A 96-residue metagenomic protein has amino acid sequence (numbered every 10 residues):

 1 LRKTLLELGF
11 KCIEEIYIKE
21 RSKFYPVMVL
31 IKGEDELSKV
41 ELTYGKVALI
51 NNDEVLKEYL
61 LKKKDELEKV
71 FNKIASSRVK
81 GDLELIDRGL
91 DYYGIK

Functional and structural regions predicted by a protein language model:
L1-K96: Class I S-adenosyl-L-methionine
